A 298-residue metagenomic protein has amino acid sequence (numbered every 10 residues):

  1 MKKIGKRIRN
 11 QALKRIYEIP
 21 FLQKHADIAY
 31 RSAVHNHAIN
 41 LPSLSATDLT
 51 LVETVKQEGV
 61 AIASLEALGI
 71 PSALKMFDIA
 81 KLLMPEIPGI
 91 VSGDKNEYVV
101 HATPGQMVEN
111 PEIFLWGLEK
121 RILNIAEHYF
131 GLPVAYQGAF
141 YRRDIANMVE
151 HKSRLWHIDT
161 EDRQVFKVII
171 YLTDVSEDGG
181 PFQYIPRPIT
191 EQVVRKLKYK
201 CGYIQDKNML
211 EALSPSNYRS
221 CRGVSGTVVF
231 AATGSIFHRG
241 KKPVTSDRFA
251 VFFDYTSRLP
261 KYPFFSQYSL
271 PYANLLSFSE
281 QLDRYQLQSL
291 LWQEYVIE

Functional and structural regions predicted by a protein language model:
K2, L22, E191-E298: Conserved double-stranded beta-helix
N10-R154: Non-heme Fe(II)-dependent double-stranded beta-helix
I79-A80, Y184-P186: Short Gly/aromatic-enriched secondary-structure transition segments
I122-I125, V168, I236: Alpha-helical packing segments of well-folded alpha/beta enzyme cores
L132-A135, I158-E161, L172-P181, R187-T190: Active-site region of the double-stranded beta-helix
R154-T160, I236, G240: Histidine-centered catalytic micro-motifs
E161-E177, R222-G223, F230, D254-S257: Short, conserved beta-strand element in jelly-roll/cupin
